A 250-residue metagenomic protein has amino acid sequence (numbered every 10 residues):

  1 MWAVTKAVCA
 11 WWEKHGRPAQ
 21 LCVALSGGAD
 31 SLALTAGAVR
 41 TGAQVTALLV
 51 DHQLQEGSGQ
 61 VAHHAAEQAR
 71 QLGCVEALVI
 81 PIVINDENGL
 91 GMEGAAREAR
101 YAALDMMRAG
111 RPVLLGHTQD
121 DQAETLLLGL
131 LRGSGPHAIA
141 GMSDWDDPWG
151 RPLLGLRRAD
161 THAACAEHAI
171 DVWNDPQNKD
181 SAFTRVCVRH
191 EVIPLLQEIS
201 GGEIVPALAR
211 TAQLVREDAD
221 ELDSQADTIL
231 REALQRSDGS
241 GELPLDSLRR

Functional and structural regions predicted by a protein language model:
M1-P194: Core alpha/beta nucleotide-donor-binding catalytic domains of modification enzymes
F183-R250: ATP/NTP-dependent adenylation/nucleotidyl-transfer catalytic domains that generate, transfer, or process NMP-activated
